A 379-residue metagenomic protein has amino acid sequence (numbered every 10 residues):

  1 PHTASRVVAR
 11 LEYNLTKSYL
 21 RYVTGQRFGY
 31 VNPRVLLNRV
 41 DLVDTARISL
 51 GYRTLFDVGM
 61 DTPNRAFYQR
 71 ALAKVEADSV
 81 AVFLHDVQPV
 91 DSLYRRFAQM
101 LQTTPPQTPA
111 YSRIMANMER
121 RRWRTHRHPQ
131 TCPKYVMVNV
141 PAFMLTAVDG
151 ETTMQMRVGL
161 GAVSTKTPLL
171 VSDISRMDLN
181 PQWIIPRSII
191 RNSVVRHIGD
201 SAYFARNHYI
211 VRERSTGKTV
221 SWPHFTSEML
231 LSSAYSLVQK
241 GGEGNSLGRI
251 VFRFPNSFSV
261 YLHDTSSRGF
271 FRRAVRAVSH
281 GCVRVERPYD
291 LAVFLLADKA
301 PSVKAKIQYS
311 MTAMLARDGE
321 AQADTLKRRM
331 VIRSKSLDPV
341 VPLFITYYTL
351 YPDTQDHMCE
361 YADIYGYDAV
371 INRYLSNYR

Functional and structural regions predicted by a protein language model:
P1-R47: Cationic-aromatic interfacial patches
L20, V40, T62-R379: Well-ordered beta-sheet/strand-loop patches within structured domains
I48-T62, A66: Long, highly charged low-complexity segments enriched in Glu/Asp and Lys/Arg with interspersed Ser/Thr
